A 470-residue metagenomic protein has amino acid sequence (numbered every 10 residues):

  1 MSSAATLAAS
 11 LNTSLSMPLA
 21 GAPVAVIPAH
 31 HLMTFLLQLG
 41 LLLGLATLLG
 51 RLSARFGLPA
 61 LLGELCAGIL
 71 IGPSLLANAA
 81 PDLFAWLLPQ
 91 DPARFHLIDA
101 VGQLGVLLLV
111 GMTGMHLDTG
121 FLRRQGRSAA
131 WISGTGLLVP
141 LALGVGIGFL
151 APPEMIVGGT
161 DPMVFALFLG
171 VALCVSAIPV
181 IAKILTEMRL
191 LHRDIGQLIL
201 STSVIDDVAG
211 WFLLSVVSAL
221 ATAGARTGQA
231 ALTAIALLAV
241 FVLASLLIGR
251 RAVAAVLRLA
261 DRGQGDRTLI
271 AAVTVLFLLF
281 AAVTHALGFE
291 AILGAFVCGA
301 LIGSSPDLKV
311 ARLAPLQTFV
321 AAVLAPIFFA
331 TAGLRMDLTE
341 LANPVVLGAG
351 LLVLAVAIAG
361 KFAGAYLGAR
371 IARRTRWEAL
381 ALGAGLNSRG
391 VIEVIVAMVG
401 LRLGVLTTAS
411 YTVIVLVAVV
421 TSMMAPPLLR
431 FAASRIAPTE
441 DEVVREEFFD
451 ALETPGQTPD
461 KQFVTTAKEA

Functional and structural regions predicted by a protein language model:
S2-A470: Transmembrane helical cores of multi-pass secondary ion antiporters/exchangers
